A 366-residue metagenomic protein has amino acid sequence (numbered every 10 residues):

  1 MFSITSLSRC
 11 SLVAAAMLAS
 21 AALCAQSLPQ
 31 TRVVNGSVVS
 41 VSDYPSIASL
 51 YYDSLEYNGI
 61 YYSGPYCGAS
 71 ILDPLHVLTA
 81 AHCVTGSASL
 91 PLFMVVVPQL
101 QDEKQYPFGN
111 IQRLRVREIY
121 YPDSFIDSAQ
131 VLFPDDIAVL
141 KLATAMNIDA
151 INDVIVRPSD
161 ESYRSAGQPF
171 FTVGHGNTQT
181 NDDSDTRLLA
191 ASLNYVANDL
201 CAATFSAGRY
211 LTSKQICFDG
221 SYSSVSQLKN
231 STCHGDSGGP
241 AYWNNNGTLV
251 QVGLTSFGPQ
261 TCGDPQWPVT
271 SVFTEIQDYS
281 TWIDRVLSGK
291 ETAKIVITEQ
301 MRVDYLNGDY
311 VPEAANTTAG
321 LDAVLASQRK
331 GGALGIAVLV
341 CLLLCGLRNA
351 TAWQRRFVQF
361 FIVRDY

Functional and structural regions predicted by a protein language model:
M1-L7, V358-Y366: N-terminal secretory signal peptides that target proteins for export/translocation
F2-M17, A21-L78, S87, N230 (+3 more regions): Protease-domain processing segments flanking chymotrypsin-fold serine proteases, especially trypsin-like
S27-S42, Y66, T85, P91-I148 (+3 more regions): Conserved catalytic-core segment of clan PA serine endopeptidases
Y44-L50, S54-I60, P65, N147-V154 (+3 more regions): Active-site region of chymotrypsin-like
L50-D53, L72-P74, A80-C83, V97-Q101 (+5 more regions): Active-site-proximal beta-strand/loop segments in catalytic clefts of secreted hydrolases
Y66, S70-V84, R187-Y195, H234 (+1 more regions): C-terminal subregion of chymotrypsin/trypsin-like serine protease catalytic domains
P134-S224: Chymotrypsin/trypsin-fold serine protease catalytic domain
L334-I362: A cross-kingdom C-terminal cell-surface attachment/processing module
